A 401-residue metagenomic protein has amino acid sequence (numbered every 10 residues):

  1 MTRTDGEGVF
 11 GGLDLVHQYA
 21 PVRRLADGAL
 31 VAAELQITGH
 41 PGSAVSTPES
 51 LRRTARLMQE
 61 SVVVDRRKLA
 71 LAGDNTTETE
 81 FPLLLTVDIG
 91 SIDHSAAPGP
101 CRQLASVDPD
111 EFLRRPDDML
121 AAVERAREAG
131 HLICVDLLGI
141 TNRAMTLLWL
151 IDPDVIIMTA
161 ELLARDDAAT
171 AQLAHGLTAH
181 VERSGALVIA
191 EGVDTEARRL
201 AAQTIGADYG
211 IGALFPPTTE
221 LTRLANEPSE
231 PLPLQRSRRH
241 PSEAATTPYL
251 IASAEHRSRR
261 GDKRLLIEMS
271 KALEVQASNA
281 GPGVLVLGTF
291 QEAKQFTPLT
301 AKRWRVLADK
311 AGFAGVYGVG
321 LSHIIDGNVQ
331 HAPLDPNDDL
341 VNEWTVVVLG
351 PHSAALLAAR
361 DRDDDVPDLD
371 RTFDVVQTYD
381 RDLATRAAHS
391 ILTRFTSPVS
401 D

Functional and structural regions predicted by a protein language model:
M1-P100, G261: Bacterial c-di-GMP phosphodiesterase EAL domain
T2-V9, D14, Q18-A20, L25 (+5 more regions): EAL-family c-di-GMP phosphodiesterase catalytic domain
H40-L69, I89-G130, A160-A179: EAL-type cyclic di-GMP phosphodiesterase domain
T76, A126, H180-V181, A202 (+1 more regions): A generic structural signal for well-ordered alpha-helical segments
T79-L83, G99-Q103, A129-H131, D154 (+3 more regions): Short, well-ordered coil/turn segments that N-cap beta-strands
L83-V87, A105, I133-L137, A190 (+1 more regions): Short, hydrophobic beta-strand segments that form beta-sheet elements in well-ordered domains
D88-I92, I140-R143, Y317-H323: Short, polar loop motifs at secondary-structure junctions
R236-D401: PLD/PLD-like phosphodiesterase catalytic module centered on the HKD motif
